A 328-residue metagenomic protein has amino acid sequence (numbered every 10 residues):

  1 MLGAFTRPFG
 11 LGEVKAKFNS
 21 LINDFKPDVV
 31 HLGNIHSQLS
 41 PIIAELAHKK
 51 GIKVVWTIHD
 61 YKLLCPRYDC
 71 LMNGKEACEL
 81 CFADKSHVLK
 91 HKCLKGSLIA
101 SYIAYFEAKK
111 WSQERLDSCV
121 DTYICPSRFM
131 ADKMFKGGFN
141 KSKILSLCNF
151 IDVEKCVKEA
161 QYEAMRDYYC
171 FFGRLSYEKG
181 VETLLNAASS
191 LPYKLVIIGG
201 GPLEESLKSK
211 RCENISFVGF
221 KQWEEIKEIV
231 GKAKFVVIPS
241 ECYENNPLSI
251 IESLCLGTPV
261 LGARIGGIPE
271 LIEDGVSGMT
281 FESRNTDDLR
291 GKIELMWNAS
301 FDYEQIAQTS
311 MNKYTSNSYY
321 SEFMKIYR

Functional and structural regions predicted by a protein language model:
L63, F82-V157, F217: Donor nucleotide-sugar binding/catalytic pocket of nucleotide-sugar-dependent glycosyltransferases
I124, E163-K179, L184-P192: Conserved donor-binding/catalytic core segment of Leloir-type glycosyltransferases
E205-E228: Nucleotide-activated donor-binding/catalytic signature segment of Leloir-type glycosyltransferases, i.e., the conserved
I238, P259-G262: Short hydrophobic beta-strand element within catalytic cores of glycosyltransferases and related nucleotide-activated
P239-L248, P269-E270: Nucleotide-sugar-dependent
I250, I265-G275, M279-T280: Short acidic/histidine- and often glycine-rich active-site loop of Leloir-type glycosyltransferases that engages
D274-G275, M279-T286, E294-S300: Conserved acidic donor-binding segment of nucleotide-sugar-dependent glycosyltransferases
S300-R328: A charged, aromatic-enriched C-terminal amphipathic alpha-helix characteristic of glycosyltransferases across folds
